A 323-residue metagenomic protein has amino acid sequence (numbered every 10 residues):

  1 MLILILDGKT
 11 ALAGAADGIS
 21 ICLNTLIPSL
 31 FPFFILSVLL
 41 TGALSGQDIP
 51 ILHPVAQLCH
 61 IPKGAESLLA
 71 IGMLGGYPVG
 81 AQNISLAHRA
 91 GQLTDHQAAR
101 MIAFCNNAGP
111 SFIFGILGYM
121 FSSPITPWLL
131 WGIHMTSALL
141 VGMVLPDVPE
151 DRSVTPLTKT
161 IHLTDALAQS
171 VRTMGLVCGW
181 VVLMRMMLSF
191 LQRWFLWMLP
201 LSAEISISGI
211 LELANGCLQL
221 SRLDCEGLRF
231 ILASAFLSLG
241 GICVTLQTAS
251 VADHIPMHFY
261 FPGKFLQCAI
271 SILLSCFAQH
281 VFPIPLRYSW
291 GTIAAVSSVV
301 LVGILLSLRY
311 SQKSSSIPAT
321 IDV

Functional and structural regions predicted by a protein language model:
M1-I49, C105-T126: Long, highly hydrophobic alpha-helical transmembrane signal-anchor segments
M1-T10, A15-I27, F31-I35, W131-L199 (+1 more regions): Selected transmembrane alpha-helices and immediately adjacent juxtamembrane segments of polytopic inner-membrane
I5-A16, G42-D48, G115-L117, S122 (+5 more regions): Transmembrane helix-loop junctions in multi-pass membrane proteins
T10-I21, S122-T126, I161-D165, Q169 (+8 more regions): Membrane-helix interfacial "entry" motifs
S29-S37, G46, G80-A81, F114 (+3 more regions): Alpha-helical transmembrane segments of polytopic integral membrane proteins, especially the permease/helical cores
F33, S85, A99-N106, P110-T158 (+3 more regions): Alpha-helical transmembrane segments of multi-pass small-molecule/ion transporters
Q47-D48, L167-L237, G241: Transmembrane helical segments that form the transport core of multi-pass membrane transport proteins
Q57-F121, I207-L223, F230-A252, F261-L266: Alpha-helical membrane segments and immediately flanking helix-loop junctions that form or couple to the substrate/ion
